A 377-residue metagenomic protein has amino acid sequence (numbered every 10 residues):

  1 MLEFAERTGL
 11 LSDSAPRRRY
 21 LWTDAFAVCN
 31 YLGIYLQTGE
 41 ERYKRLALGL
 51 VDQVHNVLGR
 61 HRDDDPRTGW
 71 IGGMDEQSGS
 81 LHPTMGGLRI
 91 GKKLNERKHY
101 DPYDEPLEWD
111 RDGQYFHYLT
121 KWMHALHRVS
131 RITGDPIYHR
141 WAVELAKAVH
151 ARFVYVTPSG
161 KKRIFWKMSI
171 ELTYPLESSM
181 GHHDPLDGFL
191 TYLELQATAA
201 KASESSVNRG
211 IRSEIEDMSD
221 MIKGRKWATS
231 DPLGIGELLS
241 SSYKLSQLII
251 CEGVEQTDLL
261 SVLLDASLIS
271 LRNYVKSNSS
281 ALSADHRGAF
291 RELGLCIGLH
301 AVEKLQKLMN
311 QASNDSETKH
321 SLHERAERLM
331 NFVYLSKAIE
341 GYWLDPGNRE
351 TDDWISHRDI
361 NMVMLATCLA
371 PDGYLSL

Functional and structural regions predicted by a protein language model:
M1-L377: Glycan-recognition and catalytic cores of secretory/periplasmic carbohydrate-active enzymes
